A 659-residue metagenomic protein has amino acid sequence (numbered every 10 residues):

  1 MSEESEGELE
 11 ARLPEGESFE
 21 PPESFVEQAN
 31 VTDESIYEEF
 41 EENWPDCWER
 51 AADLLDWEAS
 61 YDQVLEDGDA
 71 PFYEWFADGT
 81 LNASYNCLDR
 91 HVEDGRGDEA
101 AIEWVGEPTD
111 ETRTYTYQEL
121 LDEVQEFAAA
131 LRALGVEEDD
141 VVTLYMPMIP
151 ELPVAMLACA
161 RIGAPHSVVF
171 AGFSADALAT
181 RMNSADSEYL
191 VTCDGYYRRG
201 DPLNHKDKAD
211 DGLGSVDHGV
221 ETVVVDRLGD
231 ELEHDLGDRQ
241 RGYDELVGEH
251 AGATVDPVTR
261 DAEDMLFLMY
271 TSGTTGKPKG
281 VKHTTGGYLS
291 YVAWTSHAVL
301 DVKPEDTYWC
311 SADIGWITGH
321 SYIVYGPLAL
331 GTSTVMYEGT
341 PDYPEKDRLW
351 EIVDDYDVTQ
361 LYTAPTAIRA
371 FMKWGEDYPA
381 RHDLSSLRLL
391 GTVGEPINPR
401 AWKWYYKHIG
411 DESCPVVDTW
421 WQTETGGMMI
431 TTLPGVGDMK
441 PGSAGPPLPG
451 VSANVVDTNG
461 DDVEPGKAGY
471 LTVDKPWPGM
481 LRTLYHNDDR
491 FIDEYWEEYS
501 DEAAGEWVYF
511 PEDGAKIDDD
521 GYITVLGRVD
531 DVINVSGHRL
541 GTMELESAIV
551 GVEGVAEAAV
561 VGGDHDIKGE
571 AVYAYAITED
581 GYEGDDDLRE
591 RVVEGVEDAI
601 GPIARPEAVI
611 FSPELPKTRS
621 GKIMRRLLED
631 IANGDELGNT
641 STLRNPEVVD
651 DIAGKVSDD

Functional and structural regions predicted by a protein language model:
S84-Y85, D98, I102-L157, S174-A179 (+2 more regions): Conserved AMP-binding/adenylate-forming core of the ANL superfamily
D98-A100, T222-V225, D230, D235-Y270 (+3 more regions): Conserved pre-ATP/AMP-binding loop-to-beta segment of ANL
V124-Q125, A262, V281-D301, L448: Conserved structural elements of the adenylate-forming
L144, V169-G195, A209, D354 (+8 more regions): AMP-binding/adenylate-forming catalytic core of the ANL superfamily
L157, R161-E245, D357, A364: Structural core segment of the AMP-binding/adenylate-forming
D244, A329, T359-T363, M372-M439 (+2 more regions): Gly/Ser/Thr-rich phosphate-binding loop
L289-T307, I317-Q360, K373-E376: Conserved AMP-binding/adenylation subdomain of ANL enzymes
P446-G450, D461-Y499, L540-T542, E636 (+1 more regions): Conserved ATP/PPi-binding loop(s) of AMP-dependent carboxylate-activating enzymes
